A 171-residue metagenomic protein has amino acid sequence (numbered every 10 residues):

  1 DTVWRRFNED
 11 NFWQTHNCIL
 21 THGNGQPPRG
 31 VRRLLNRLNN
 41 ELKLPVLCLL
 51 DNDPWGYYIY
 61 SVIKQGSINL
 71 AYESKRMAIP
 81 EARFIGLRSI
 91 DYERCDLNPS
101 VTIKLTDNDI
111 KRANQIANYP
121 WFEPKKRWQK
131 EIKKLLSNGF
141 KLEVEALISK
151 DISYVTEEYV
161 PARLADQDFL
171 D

Functional and structural regions predicted by a protein language model:
D1-L44: Acidic, glycine-rich catalytic loops of TOPRIM or P-loop NTPase phosphate-binding modules used across DNA replication
V3-R6, G56-I59, E93-D96: Switch/connector loops and helix/strand junctions flanking conserved nucleotide-binding motifs in nucleotide-processing
N24, L50-N52, S89: Active-site proximal loops enriched in glycine and acidic residues that flank catalytic Cys/His/Asp and coordinate
N39, A82-Y92: Short glycine/threonine-rich loop/turn motifs
L44-W55: Acidic beta-strand-to-loop metal/phosphate-binding motif
G56-I59, K64-N69: Conserved phosphate-handling catalytic cores of large alpha/beta enzymes
G66-P80, L87, D96-P120: Acidic, Ser/Thr-rich peripheral helices and adjacent loops at domain boundaries
L105-D171: C-terminal, charge/polar-rich interaction regions
